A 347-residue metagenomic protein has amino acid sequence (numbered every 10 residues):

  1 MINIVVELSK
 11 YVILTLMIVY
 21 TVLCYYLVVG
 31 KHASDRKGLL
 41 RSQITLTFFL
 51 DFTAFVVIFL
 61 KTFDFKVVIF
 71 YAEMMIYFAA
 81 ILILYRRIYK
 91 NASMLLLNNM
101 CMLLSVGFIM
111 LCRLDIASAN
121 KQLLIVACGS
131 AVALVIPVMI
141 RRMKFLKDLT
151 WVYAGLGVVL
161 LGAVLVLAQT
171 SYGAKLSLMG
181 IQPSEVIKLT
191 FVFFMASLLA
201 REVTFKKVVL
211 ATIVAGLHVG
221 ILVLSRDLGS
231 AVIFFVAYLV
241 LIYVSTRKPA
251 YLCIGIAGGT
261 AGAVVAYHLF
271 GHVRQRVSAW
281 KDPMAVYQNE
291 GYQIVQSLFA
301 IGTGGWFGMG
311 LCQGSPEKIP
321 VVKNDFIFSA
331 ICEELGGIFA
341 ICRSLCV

Functional and structural regions predicted by a protein language model:
M1-M17: Hydrophobic transmembrane alpha-helical segments in integral membrane proteins
I2-N3, A54-T62, R113-D115: Transmembrane helix-loop junctions at the membrane interface of multipass transporters and ion channels
M17-C24, L50-D51, L104, G157-V164: Helical transmembrane-bundle signal
V22-L40: Membrane-interface helix-loop junction between the first two transmembrane segments
L40-T47, L97: Select subsegments of transmembrane alpha-helices in polytopic membrane proteins, especially boundary-proximal
D64-E290, S329, E333-L335, F339-V347: Hydrophobic alpha-helical transmembrane segments of multi-pass inner membrane proteins, especially in bacterial systems
I301-L335: Long extracytoplasmic/lumenal interhelical loops at the membrane interface of multi-pass membrane proteins
